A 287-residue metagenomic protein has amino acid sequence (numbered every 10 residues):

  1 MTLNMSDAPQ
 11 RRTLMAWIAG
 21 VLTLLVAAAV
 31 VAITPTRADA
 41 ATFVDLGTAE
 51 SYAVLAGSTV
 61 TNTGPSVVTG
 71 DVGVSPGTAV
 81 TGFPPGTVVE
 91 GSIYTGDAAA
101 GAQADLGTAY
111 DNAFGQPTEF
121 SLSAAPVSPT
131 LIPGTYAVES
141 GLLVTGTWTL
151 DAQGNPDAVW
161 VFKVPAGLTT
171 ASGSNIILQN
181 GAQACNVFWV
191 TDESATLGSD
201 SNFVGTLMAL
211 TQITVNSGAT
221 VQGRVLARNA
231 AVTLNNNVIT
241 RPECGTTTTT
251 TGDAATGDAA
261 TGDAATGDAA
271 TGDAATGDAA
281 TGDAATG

Functional and structural regions predicted by a protein language model:
T2-N4, A28, T34-D263, D268 (+3 more regions): Solvent-exposed adhesion/ligand-recognition segments of exported proteins
L3-L24: N-terminal export and membrane-targeting signals
A285-G287: Short, intrinsically disordered, charge-balanced linker/junction segments flanking boundaries in proteins
